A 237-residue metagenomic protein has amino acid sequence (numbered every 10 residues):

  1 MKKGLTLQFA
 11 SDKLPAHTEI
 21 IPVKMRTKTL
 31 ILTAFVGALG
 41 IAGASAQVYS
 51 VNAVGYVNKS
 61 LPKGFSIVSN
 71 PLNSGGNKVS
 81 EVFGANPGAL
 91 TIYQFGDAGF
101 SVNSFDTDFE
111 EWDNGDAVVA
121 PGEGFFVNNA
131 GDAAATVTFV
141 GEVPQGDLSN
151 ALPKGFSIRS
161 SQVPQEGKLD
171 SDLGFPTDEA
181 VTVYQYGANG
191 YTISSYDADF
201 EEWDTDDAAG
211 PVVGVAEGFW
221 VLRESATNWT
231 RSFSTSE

Functional and structural regions predicted by a protein language model:
K2-K3, K24-T29: Positively charged n-region of N-terminal signal peptides that target proteins for export
G4-L7, G43: Extracellular/surface-exposed low-complexity segments
T6-Q8, K13-E19: Short, positively charged and aromatic/hydrophobic N-terminal segments
L7-F9, L30-T33, N52-A53: Short helix-onset patch at the extreme N-terminus, typifying the N->h transition of secretory signal peptides
A16-I21, L32, G88: Generic short amphipathic/hydrophobic targeting helices enriched at N-termini, encompassing Sec-type signal peptides
P22-V23, G43: Intrinsic disorder/low-complexity segments, especially N-terminal tails and targeting/processing regions
T33-G40: Bacterial N-terminal signal peptides
G43-E237: N-terminal exported-region signature
